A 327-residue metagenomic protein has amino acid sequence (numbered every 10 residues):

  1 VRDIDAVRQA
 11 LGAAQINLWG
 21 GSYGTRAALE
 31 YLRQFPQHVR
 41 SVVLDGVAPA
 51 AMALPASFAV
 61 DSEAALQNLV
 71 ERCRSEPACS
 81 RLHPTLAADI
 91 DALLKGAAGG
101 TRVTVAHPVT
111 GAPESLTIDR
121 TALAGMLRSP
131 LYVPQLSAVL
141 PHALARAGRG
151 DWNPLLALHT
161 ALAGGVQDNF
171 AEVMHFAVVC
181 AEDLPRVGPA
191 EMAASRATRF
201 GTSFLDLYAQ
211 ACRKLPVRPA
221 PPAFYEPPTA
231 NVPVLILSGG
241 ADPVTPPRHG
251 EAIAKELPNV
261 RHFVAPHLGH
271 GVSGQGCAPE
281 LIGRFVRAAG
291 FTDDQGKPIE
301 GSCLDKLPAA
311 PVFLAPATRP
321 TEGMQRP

Functional and structural regions predicted by a protein language model:
V1-I16: Conserved acidic catalytic loop of the alpha/beta-hydrolase fold
R2, G20-L32: Glycine-rich nucleophile elbow surrounding the catalytic serine of serine-hydrolase chemistry
L18-G20, V42: Conserved alpha/beta-hydrolase fold motif
A28-L93, P130, P134, H142-G150 (+1 more regions): A catalytic-pocket lid/entrance helix-loop region that shapes and gates access to the active site across common
A88-V232, E280, K297-P298, L307-F313 (+1 more regions): Alpha/beta-hydrolase fold active-site neighborhood
L136, P243-H249: Conserved alpha/beta-hydrolase "acid-adjacent" motif
A230, L235-S238, D242: Short beta-strand/loop motif that positions the catalytic acidic residue of the alpha/beta-hydrolase fold
V260, P266-P327: Catalytic active-site module of serine/aspartate enzymes centered on a nucleophile-bearing elbow/loop
